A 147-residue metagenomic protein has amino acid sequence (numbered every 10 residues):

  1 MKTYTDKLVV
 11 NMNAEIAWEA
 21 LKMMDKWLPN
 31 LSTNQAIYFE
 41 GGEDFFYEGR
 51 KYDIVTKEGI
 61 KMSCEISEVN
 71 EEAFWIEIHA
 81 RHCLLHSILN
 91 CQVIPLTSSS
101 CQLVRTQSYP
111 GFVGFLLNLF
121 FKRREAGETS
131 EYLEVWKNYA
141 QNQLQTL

Functional and structural regions predicted by a protein language model:
M1-E43: Hydrophobic ligand-binding cavity/cleft-lining segments
M1-V9, L96-S98, S130, E134 (+1 more regions): Hydrophobic-ligand-binding modules of eukaryotic lipid transfer/binding families
T3-T5, G59-C64, L85-N90: Short, surface-exposed coil-to-beta transition loops
N11-E15, S67-E72, Q92-Q102: A short, structured loop/turn motif at beta-sheet edges
E15-E19, S98, E134, N138: Replace "anionic and nucleotidyl ligands
D25, Y38-H82, F112, E134-L147: Glycine-rich portal/gate segments that line the openings of hydrophobic small-molecule binding cavities
H79-E131, L147: Beta-strand/loop substructures that line and gate deep hydrophobic ligand-binding cavities in soluble
